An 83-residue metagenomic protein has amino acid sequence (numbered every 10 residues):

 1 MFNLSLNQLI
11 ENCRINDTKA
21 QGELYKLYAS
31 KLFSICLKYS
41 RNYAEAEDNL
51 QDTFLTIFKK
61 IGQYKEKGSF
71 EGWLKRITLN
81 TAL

Functional and structural regions predicted by a protein language model:
M1-K31: N-terminal module of bacterial RNA polymerase sigma factors
L4-N7, L27, A44, S69 (+1 more regions): Hydrophobic alpha-helical context, especially transmembrane and signal-peptide helices
R14-E23, F33-D52: Short, charged helix-capping/linker segments at alpha-helix termini
L27, Y39, R76-I77: Conserved catalytic core of Hanks-type protein kinase domains
L32, C36-Y39, I57, I61 (+1 more regions): Hydrophobic recognition helices of helix-based DNA-binding modules
S34, D48-L55, G68-N80: Structural recognition of an alpha-helix C-terminal capping motif at a helix-to-coil junction
G62-K67: Short alpha-helix-to-loop micro-motif enriched in aromatics/charged/Gly
